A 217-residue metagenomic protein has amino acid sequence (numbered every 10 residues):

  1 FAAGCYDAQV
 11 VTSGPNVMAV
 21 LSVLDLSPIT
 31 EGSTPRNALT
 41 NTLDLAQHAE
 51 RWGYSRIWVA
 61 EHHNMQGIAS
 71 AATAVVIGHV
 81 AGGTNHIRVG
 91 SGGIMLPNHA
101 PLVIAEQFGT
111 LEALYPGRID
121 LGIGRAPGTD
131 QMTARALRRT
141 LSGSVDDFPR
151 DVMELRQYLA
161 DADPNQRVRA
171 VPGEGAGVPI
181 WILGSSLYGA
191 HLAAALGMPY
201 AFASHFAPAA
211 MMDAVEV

Functional and structural regions predicted by a protein language model:
Y6-I87: N-terminal beta1-alpha1-beta2 module of alpha/beta enzyme domains
M18-P35, P97-A160, Y200, P208: Flexible, glycine-rich active-site loops centered on histidine and acidic residues that chelate a metal or position
L21-D25, I57-V59, V89-S91, I119-I123 (+2 more regions): Hydrophobic faces of well-ordered beta-strands that scaffold small-molecule active sites in alpha/beta enzyme cores
A38-T42, T73, I104, F148 (+1 more regions): Aromatic/hydrophobic pocket-lining residues that form the small-molecule binding cavity in soluble enzyme cores
H63-A71, P97-L102, A207-D213: Acidic-and-aromatic substrate-binding clefts and catalytic sites of carbohydrate-active enzymes
I77-N85, E112-R118, A194: Acidic (Asp/Glu)-rich catalytic clusters
G78-H79, G109, M153, E216: Active-site phosphate/pyrophosphate- and oxyanion-stabilizing loops and adjacent acidic/basic residues in soluble
A190, A194-F206, V215: A conserved active-site cap/scaffold subdomain adjacent to cofactor or substrate pockets
